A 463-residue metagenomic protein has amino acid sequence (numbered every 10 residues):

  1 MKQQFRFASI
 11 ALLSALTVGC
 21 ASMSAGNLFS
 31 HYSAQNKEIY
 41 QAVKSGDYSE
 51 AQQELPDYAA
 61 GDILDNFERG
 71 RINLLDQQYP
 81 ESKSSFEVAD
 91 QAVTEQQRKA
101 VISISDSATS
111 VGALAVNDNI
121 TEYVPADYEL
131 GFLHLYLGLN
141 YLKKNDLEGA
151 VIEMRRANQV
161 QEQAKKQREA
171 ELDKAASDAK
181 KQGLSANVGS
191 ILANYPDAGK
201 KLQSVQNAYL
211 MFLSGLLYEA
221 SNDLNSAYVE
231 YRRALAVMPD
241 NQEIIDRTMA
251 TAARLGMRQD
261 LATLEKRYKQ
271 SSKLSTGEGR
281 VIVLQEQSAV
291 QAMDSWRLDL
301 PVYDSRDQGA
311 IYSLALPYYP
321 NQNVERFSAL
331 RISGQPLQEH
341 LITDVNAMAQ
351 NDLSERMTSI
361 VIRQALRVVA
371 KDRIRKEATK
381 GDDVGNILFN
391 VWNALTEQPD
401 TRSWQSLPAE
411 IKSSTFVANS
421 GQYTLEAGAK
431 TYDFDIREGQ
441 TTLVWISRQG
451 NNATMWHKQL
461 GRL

Functional and structural regions predicted by a protein language model:
T17-G19: C-terminal motif of bacterial Sec signal peptides marking the signal peptidase cleavage site
A21-S24: Bacterial signal peptide processing site
I63-L64, A92-S105, Q161-D173, L235-T263: Boundary/linker segments of alpha-helical solenoid repeat arrays
D76-S84, D106-H134, S177-L224, T251-I282 (+1 more regions): Alpha-helical linker/edge segments of TPR/alpha-solenoid repeat scaffolds and analogous pre-/post-domain helices
R258-L463: Short loop/turn and low-complexity linker motifs enriched in small/turn-promoting residues
